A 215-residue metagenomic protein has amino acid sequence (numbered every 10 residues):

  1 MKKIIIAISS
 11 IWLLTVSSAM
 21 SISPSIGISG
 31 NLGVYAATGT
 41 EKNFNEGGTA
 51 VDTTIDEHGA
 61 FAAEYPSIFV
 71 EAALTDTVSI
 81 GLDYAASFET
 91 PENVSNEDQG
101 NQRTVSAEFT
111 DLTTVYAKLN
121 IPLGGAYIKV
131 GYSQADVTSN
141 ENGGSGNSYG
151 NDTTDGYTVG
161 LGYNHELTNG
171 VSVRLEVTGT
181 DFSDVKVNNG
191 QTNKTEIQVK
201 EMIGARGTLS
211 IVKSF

Functional and structural regions predicted by a protein language model:
M1-S25, F215: Cleavable N-terminal export/targeting peptides
A19-V94, P122-G124, V137, R206-S214: Short glycine/proline- and aromatic-enriched beta-strand/turn motifs that initiate or cap beta-hairpins
I22-P24, V115, L119, E201: N-terminal secretory/membrane-targeting helices
I26-G30, I80-L82, A117, I128-V130 (+3 more regions): Membrane-embedded beta-strand positions of outer-membrane beta-barrel proteins
A36-G59, F88-T110, Q134-T154, F182-M202: Flexible, solvent-exposed loop segments that connect beta-strands
E64-I68, D111-V115, A126, D155-L161 (+1 more regions): Hydrophobic, lipid-facing positions within transmembrane beta-strands of outer-membrane proteins
V115, V159-T180, A205, L209-V212: Outer membrane beta-barrel transmembrane domains
G125-Y127, D136-N140, L167-R174, D184-V187: Substrate-binding/catalytic groove segments of enzymes that remodel or degrade extracellular structural polymers
